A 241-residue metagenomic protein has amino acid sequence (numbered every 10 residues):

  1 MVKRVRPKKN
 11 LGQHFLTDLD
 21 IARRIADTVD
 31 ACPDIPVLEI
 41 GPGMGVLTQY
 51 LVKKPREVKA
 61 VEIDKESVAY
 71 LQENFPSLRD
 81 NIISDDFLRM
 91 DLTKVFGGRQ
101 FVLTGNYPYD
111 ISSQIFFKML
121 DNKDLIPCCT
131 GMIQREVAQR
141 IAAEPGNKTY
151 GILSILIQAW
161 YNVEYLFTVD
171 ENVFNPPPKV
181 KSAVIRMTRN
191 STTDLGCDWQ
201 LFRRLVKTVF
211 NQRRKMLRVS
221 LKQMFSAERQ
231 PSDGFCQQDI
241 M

Functional and structural regions predicted by a protein language model:
M1-T208, G234: Catalytic cores of RNA-modifying enzymes
R189, V206-M241: C-terminal lobe and adjacent flexible extensions of AdoMet/dcAdoMet transferase-like proteins
